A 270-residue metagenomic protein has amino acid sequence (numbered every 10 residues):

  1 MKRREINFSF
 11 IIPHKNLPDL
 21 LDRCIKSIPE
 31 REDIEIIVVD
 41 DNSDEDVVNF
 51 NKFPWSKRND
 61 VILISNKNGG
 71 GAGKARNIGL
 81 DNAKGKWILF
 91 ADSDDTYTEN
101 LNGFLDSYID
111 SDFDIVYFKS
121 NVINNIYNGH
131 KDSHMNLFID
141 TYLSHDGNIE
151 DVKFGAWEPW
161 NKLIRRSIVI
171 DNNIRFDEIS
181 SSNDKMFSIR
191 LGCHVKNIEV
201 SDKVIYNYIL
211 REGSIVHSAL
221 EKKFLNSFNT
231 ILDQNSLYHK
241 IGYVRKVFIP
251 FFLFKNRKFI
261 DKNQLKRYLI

Functional and structural regions predicted by a protein language model:
K2, E30, K57, S180 (+3 more regions): C-terminal subregions of glycosyltransferases and related glycan-biosynthesis enzymes
I6-S9, S27, E35, M186: Cell-envelope/extracellular polymer assembly enzymes that use nucleotide-activated donors
P13-E30: Short, well-formed alpha-helical segments that are part of the catalytic scaffolds of diverse glycosyltransferases
N16, I28, D41-E45, G70 (+1 more regions): Conserved short acidic donor-positioning loop in nucleotide-sugar-dependent glycosyltransferases
I25-S65: Acidic donor-binding segment of Leloir-type glycosyltransferases
N66-A83: Glycine-rich, basic loop-to-helix element that forms the pyrophosphate-binding segment of sugar-nucleotide handling
A72-R76, S93-I198, I209-F224, F228: Donor-binding/catalytic cores of nucleotide-activated saccharide and glycerol-phosphate transferases/polymerases
I88: Short aromatic/hydrophobic "clamp" motif used to bind/position activated sugar donors
